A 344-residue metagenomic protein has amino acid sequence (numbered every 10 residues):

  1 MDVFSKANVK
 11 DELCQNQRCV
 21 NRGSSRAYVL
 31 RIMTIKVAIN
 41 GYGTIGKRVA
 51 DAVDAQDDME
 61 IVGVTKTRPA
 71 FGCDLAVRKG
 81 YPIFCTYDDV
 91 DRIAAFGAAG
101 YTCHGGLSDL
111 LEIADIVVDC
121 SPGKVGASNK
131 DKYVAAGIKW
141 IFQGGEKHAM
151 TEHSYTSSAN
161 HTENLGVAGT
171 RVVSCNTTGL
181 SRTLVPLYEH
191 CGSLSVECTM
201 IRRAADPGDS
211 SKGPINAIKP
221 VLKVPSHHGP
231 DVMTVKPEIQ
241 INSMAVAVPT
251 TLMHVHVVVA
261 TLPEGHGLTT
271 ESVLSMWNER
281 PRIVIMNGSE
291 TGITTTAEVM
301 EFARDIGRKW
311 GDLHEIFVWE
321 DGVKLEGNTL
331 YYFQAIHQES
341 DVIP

Functional and structural regions predicted by a protein language model:
K36, K47-D51, A55-L107, L194-S195 (+1 more regions): C-terminal substrate-binding/catalytic lobe of Rossmann-fold NAD(P)-dependent oxidoreductases
Y42: Glycine-rich Rossmann-fold phosphate-binding loop(s) that bind the pyrophosphate of adenine dinucleotide cofactors
V62, D115, I138: Conserved acidic residues
D91-N129, F142-H148: Rossmann-like NAD(P)-binding element
K124-V167: Rossmann-fold NAD(P)-binding glycine/threonine-rich loop
E163-Y188: Short alpha-helices
